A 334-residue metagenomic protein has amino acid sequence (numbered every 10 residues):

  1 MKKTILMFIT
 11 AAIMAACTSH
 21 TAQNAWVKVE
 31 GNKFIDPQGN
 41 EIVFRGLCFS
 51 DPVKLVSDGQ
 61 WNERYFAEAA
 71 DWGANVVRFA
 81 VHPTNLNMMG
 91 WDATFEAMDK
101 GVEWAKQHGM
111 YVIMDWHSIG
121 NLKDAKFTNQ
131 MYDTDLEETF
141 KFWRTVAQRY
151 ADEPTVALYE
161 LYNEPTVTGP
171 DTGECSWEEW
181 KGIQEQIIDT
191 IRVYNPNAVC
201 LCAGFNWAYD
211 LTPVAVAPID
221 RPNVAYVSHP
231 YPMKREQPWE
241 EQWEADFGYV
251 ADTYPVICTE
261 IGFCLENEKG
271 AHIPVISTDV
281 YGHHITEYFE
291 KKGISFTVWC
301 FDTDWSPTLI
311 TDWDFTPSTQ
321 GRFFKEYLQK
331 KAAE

Functional and structural regions predicted by a protein language model:
T4-M14: Sec-dependent N-terminal signal peptides
C17-V76, F205, E326-K331: N-terminal carbohydrate-binding accessory modules
W26, D58, Q130, E137-L158 (+3 more regions): Extracellular glycoside hydrolase catalytic/binding regions
I42-R64, T84-G90, F127-M131, M233-E236 (+2 more regions): Acidic/histidine-rich helix-loop elements that form or flank divalent-metal/phosphate-binding sites at the catalytic
G46-C48, R78, E160, L201 (+1 more regions): Residues embedded in well-ordered beta-strands within globular domains across many folds
S50, T84, I119, E164-T168 (+1 more regions): Active-site loop signature of alpha/beta-hydrolase-fold enzymes
W61-K123, E138-F140, W180-N195, P274-G293: Aromatic-lined substrate-binding rim segments of carbohydrate-active enzymes
